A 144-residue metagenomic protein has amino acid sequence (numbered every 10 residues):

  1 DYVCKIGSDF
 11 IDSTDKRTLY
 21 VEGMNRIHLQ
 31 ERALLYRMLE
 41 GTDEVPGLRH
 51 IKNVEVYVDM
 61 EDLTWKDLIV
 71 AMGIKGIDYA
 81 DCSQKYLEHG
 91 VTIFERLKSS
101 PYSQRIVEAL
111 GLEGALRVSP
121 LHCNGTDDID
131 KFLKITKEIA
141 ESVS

Functional and structural regions predicted by a protein language model:
Y2-K75, S103: Conserved small-domain helix->loop->beta segment predominantly found in fold-type I
I77-D78, S83-F94, S99-S100, Q104-S144: PLP-dependent enzyme catalytic core of the Aspartate aminotransferase-like
